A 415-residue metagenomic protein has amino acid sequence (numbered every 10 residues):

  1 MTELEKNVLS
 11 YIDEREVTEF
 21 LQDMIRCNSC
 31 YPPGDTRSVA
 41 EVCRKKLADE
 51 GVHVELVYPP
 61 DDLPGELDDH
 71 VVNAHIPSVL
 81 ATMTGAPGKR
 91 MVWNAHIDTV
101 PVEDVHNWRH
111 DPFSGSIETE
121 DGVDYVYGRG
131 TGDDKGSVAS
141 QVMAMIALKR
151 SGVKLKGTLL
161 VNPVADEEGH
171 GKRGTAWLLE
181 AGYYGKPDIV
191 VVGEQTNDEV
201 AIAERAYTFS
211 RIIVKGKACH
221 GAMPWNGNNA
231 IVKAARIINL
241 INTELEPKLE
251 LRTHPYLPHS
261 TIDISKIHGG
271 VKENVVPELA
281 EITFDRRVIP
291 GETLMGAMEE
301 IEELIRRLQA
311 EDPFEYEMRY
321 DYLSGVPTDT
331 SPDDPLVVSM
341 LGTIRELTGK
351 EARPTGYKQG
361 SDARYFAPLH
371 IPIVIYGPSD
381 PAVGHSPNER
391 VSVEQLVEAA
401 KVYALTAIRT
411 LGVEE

Functional and structural regions predicted by a protein language model:
M1-L9, D49, D69, I202 (+1 more regions): Metal-dependent amide/peptide-bond hydrolase catalytic core, centered on the "pita-bread" metallohydrolase fold
T2-Y127, R150, K154-L155: Acidic/His- and Gly-rich active-site-bordering loop/insert found across diverse amide/peptide-bond hydrolases
M24, N28, E194, A234 (+1 more regions): Residue-level signal for inorganic ion chemistry
N94-A95, N162-P163, V190-E194, I213-K215 (+2 more regions): Short beta-strand segments
V105-G122, I202-I213, T343, V374: Acidic-glycine-rich active-site phosphate/pyrophosphate-binding loop
D124-A139, K154, W225-I231, R390-V397: Short, conserved micro-motifs enriched in small and acidic residues
G130-F209, L411, E415: Acidic/histidine-rich catalytic neighborhood of metal-dependent amide-processing enzymes
